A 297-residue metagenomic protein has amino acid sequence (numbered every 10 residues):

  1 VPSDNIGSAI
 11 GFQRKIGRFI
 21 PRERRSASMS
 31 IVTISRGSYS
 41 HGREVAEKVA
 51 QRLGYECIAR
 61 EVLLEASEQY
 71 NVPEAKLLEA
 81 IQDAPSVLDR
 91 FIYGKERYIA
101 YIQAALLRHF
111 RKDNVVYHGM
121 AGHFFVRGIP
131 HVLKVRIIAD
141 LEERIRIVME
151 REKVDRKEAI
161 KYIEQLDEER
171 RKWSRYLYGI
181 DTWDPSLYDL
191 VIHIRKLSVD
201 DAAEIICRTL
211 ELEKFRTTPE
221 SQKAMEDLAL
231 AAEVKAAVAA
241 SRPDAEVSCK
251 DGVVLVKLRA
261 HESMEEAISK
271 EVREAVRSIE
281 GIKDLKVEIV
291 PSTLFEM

Functional and structural regions predicted by a protein language model:
V1-S28: Short, Lys/Arg-enriched N-terminal segments with co-localized hydrophobic residues within the first ~10-30 amino acids
I34-E47: Glycine-rich phosphate-binding P-loop
L63-N114, V154: ATP-dependent small-molecule kinase phosphotransfer cores that center on conserved nucleotide phosphate-binding segments
P130-E150: Conserved phosphate-donor/acceptor-positioning beta-strand/loop module used by diverse small-molecule
K157-V199, E226-A229, K235-A236, D244: Small-molecule kinase domains that catalyze NTP-dependent phosphoryl transfer to phosphate-bearing small molecules
K214-A245, E271: N-proximal, solvent-exposed amphipathic alpha-helical segments enriched in charged/polar residues
V234, S263-K286: Short, non-transmembrane amphipathic alpha-helical segments
A239-S263: Short edge beta-strands and adjacent turn/loop segments
